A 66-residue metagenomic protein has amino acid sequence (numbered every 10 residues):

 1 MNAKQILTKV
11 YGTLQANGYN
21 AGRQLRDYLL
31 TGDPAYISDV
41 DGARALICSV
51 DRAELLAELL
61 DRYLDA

Functional and structural regions predicted by a protein language model:
M1-A66: Intrinsically disordered, low-complexity, basic-enriched segments
